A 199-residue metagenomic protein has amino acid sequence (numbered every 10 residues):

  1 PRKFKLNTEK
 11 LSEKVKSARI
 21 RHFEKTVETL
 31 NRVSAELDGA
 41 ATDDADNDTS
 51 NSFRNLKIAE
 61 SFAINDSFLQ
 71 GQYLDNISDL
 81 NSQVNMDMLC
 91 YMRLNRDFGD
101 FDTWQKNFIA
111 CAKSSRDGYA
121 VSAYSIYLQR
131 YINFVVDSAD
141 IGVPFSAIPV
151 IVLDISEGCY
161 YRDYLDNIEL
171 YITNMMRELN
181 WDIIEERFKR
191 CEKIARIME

Functional and structural regions predicted by a protein language model:
P1-E199: Feature for soluble, non-membrane regions of globular proteins
